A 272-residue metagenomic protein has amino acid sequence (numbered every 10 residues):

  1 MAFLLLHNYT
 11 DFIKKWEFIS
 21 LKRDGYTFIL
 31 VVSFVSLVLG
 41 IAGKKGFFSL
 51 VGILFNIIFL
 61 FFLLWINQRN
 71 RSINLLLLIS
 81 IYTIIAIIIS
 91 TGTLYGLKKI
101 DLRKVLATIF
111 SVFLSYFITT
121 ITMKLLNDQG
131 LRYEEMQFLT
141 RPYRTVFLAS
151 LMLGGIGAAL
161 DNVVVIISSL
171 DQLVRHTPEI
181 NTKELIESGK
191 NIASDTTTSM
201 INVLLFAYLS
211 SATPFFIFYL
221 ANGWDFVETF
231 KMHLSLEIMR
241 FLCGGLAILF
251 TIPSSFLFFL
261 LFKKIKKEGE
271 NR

Functional and structural regions predicted by a protein language model:
H7-I19, S33-G46, W65-I73, Q172: Short juxtamembrane and helix-loop transition motifs at transmembrane-helix boundaries in membrane proteins
L37-K45, S49, L209, Y219-R272: Hydrophobic alpha-helical transmembrane segments of membrane transport and translocation systems, primarily multi-pass
G46-Y133, T145: Transmembrane alpha-helical segments that form the functional core of multipass membrane systems
N56, F110-S115, L148, M152 (+4 more regions): Hydrophobic alpha-helical transmembrane segments of multipass membrane transporters and ion channels, focusing on
K98, L173-K183: Juxtamembrane helix-boundary/capping and inter-helix hinge elements in multi-pass membrane proteins
N127-F138, F226-T229: Membrane-interface helix termini and inter-helical loops of multi-pass transporters
G157-L173: Short helical (or helix-break) motifs at transmembrane helix termini and adjacent helical loops in multi-pass membrane
D161, T182-F216: Pore- and gate-forming transmembrane helices of large, multi-pass membrane proteins
